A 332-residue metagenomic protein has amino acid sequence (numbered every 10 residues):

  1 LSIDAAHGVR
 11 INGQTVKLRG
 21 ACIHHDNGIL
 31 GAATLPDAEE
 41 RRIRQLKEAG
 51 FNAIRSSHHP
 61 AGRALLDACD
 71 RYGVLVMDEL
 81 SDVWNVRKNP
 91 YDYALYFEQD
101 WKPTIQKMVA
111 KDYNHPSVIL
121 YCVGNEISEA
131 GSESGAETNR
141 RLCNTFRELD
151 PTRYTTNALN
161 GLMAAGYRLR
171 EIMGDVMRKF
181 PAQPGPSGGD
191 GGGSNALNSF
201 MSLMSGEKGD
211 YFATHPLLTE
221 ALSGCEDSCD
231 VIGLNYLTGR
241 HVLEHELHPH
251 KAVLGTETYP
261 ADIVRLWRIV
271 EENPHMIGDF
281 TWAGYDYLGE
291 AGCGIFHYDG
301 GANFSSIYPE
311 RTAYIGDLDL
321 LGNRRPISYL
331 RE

Functional and structural regions predicted by a protein language model:
L1-E332: Extended substrate-binding grooves/exosites of carbohydrate-active enzymes
